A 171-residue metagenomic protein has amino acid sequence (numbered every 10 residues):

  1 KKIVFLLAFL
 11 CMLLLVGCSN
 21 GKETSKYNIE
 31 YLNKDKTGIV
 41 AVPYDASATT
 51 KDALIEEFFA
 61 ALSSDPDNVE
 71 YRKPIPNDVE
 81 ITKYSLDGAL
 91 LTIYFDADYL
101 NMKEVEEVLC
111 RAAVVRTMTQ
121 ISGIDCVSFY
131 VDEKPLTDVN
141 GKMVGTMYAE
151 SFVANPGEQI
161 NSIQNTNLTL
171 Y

Functional and structural regions predicted by a protein language model:
I3-L7, L13, C18-Y171: Bimodal "functional hotspot" detector
